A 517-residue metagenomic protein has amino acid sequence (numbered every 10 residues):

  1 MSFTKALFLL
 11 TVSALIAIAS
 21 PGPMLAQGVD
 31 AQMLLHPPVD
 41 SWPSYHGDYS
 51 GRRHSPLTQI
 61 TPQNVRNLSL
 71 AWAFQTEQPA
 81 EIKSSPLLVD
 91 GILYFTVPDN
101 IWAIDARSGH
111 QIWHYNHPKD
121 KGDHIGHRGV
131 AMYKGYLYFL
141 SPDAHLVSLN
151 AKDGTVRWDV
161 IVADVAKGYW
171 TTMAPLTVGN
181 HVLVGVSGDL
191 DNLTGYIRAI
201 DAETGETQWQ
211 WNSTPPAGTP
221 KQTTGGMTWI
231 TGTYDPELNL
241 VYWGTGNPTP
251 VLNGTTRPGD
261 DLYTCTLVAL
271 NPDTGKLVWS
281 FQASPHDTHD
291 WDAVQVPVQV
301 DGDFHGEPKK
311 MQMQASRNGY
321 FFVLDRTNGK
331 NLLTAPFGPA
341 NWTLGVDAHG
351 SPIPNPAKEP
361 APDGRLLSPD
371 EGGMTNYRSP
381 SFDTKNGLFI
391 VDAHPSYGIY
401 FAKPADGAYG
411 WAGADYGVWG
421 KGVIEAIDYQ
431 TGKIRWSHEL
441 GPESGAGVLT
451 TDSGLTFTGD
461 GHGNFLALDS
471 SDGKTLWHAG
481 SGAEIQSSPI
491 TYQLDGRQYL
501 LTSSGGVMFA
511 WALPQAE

Functional and structural regions predicted by a protein language model:
L7-P21: Bacterial N-terminal signal peptides
Q27-T76, H110-K119, T155-D164, E206-T214 (+9 more regions): Aromatic (tryptophan-biased) beta-strands that constitute blades/sheets of beta-rich domains
W42-H46, A80-D99, G122-L146, W170-T194 (+7 more regions): Repeat-blade elements of multi-bladed beta-propeller folds
H54-A163, T451: N-terminal cofactor/phosphate-binding cores enriched in small/glycine residues, especially glycine-rich loops such as
G195-E206, D260-T274, G329, K421-D428: Beta-propeller blade signature
H286-T288, A293-V296, P336-W342, D370 (+2 more regions): Conserved blade-ending motifs and adjacent loop-strand segments that build the rim/top face of beta-propeller domains
A393-P395, Y416-K474: Loop/turn-rich, solvent-exposed surfaces of beta-rich toroidal or solenoidal domains
